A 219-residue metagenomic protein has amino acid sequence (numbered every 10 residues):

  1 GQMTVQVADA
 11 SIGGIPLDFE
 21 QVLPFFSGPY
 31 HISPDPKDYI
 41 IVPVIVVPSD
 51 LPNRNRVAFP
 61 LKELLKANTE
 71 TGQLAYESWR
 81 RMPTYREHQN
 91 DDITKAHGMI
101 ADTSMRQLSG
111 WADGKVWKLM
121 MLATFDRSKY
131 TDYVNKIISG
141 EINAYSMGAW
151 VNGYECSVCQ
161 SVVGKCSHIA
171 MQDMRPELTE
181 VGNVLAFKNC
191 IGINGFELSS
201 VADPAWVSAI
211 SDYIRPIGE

Functional and structural regions predicted by a protein language model:
G1-E219: Signature of dsDNA virion morphogenesis modules
